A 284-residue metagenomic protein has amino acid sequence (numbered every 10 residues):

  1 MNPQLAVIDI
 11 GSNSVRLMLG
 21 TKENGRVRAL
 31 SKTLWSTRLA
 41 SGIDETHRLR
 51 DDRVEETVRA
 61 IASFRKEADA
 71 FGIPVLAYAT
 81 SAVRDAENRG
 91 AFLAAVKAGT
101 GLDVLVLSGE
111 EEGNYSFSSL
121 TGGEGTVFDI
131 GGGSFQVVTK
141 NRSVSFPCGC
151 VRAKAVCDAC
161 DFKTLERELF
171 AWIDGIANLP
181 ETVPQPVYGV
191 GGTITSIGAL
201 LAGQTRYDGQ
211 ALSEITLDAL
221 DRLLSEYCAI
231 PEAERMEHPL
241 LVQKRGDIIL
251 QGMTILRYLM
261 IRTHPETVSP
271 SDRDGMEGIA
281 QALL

Functional and structural regions predicted by a protein language model:
M1-A29: N-terminal basic/disordered segments at the start of proteins
L5, L19, N24, G42-F71 (+2 more regions): Helical "lid/coupling" subdomains associated with nucleotide-phosphate turnover
S12-S14, L120, G131-Q136, G192: Ser/Thr-glycine-rich phosphate-binding loops at phosphate-binding pockets of nucleotides, nucleotide cofactors
R26-T37, S41: N-terminal glycine-rich anion-binding loops that anchor highly charged ligand groups
